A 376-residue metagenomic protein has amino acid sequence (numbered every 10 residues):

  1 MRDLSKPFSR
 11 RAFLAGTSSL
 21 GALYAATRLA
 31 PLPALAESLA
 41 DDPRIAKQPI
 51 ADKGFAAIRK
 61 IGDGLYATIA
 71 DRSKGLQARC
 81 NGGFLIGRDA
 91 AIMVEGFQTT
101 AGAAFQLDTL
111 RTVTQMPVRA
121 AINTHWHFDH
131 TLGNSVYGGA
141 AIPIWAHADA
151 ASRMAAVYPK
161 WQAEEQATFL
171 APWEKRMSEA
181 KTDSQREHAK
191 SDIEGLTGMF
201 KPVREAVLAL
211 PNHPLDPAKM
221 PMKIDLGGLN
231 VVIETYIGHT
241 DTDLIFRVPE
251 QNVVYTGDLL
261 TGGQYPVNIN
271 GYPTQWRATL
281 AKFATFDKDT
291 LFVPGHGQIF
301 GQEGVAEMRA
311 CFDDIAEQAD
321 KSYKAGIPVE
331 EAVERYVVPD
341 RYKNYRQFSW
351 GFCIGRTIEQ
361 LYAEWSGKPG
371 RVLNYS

Functional and structural regions predicted by a protein language model:
M1-F8, S19: N-terminal secretory signal peptides
S5-L14, T27-L32: Twin-arginine (Tat) signal peptide motif
T27-T68: C-terminal segment of N-terminal export signals and the immediately downstream linker at the start of the mature
R59-T109, L244-G257: Conserved beta-strand hairpin/beta-sheet module of binuclear metal-dependent hydrolase folds, prominently
V94-G96, R119-H125, W145-H147, Y255-G257 (+1 more regions): Active-site neighborhood of phospho(di)ester-bond hydrolases with catalytic His/Asp-centered motifs
R111-K219, K223, E317: Active-site HxH/HxHxD metal-binding segment of metal-dependent hydrolases
P214-V248: Core dinuclear metal-dependent hydrolase active-site scaffold
T274-E334: Divalent-metal (often Zn2+) His-rich catalytic cores of metallo-beta-lactamase-fold enzymes
